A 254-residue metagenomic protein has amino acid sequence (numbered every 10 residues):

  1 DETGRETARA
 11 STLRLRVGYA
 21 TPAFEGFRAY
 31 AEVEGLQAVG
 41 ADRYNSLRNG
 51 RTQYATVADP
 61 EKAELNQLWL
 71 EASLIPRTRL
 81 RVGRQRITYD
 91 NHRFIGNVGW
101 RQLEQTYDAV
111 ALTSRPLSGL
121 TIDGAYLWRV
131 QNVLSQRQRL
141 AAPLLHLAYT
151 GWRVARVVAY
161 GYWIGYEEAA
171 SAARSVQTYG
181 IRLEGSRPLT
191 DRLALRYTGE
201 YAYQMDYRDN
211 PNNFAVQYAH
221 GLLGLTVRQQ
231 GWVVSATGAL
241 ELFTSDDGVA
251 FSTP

Functional and structural regions predicted by a protein language model:
D1-I87, V110-P116, L120, E184-Q204 (+2 more regions): Beta-barrel outer-membrane channel/assembly domains of diderm bacteria
E2-T3, H92-G96, A169-A170: Short acidic, glycine/proline-rich loop/turn micro-motifs
D42, H92-I95, L134-Q136: Short secondary-structure transition/capping segments
E64-L65, I95, T106: Short acidic (Asp/Glu) patches
P76-R77, V98-A250: Signature for the C-terminal beta-barrel architecture of outer-membrane proteins
Q85, I95-W100: "Short basic amphipathic alpha-helical interaction patches in structured regions
I87-N91, Q131: Conserved radical SAM core fold
S252-P254: Flexible internal linker/loop segments at domain or repeat junctions
